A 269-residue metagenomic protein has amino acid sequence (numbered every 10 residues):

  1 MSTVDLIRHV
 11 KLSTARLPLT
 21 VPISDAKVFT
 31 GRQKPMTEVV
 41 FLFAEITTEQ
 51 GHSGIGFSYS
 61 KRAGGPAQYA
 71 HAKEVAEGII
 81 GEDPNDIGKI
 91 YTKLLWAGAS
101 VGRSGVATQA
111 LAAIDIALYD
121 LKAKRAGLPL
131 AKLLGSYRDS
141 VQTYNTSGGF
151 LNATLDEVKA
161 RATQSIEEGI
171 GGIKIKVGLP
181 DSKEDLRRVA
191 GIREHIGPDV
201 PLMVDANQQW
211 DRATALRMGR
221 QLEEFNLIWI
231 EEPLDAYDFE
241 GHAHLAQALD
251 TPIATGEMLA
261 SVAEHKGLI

Functional and structural regions predicted by a protein language model:
S2-Q50, I55-S60: Structured beta-strand/loop patches that form or line metal/cofactor-binding pockets in enzymes
I7, G51, V75, I114 (+5 more regions): Conserved, mostly hydrophobic/aromatic
H9, T47-R125: Metal- or metallocofactor-binding catalytic centers and their adjacent structured scaffolds across diverse enzyme
I87, L130-L133, W229-A236: Flexible, glycine/charged-enriched surface loops at secondary-structure junctions
P129-L151, H195-D199, Q247-L249: N-terminal small/glycine-rich loop or linker at the start of catalytic domains across soluble metabolic enzymes
V141-E157, V177, A206-D211, A254: Active-site mouth loops of central-metabolism enzymes
Q164-K176: Catalytic domains of carbohydrate-active enzymes, especially glycoside hydrolases
I175-I269: Catalytic core of soluble alpha/beta enzymes
